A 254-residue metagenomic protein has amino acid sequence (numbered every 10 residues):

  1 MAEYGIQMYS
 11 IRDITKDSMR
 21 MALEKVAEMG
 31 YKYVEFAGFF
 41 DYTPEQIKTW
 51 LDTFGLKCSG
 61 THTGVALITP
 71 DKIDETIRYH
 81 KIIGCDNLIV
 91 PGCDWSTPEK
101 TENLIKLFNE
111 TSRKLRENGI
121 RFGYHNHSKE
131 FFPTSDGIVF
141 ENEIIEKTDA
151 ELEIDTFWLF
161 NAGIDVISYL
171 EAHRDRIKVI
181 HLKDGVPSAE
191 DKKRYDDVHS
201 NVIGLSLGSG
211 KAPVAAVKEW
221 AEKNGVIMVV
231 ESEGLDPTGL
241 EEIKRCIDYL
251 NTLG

Functional and structural regions predicted by a protein language model:
E3-M8, V34-F36, C58-T63, L88-V90 (+4 more regions): Hydrophobic faces of well-ordered beta-strands that scaffold small-molecule active sites in alpha/beta enzyme cores
Y4-Y31, F39-Y42: Conserved N-terminal beta1-alpha1 strand-loop-helix module at the mouth
Q7-I11, A37-F39, T63-A66, G92-W95 (+4 more regions): Active-site beta-loop-alpha junctions enriched in small/polar residues
D17, E24, Y33, F40 (+3 more regions): Active-site acidic/histidine proton-transfer and metal-coordination neighborhood in alpha/beta enzyme cores
A22-E28, D41-G60, K72-G84, L107-N118 (+3 more regions): Acidic (Asp/Glu)-rich catalytic clusters
E117-K211: Acidic/histidine-rich catalytic cores of soluble enzymes
N201-I203, V226-D236: Active-site clefts of carbohydrate-active enzymes
T238-G254: C-terminal helical cap(s) of enzyme catalytic domains, especially alpha/beta-barrels
